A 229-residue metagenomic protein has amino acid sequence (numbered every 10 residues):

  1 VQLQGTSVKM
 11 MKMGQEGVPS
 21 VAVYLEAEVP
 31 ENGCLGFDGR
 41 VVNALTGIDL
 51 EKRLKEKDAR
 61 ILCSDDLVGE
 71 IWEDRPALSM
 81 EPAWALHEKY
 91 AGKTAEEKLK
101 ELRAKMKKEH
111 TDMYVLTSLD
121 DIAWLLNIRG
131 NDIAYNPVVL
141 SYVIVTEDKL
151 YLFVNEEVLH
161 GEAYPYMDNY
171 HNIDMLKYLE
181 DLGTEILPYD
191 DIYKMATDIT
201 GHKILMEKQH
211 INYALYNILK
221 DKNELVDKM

Functional and structural regions predicted by a protein language model:
V1-M229: A composition/biophysics-driven feature that prefers long, compositionally simple stretches
